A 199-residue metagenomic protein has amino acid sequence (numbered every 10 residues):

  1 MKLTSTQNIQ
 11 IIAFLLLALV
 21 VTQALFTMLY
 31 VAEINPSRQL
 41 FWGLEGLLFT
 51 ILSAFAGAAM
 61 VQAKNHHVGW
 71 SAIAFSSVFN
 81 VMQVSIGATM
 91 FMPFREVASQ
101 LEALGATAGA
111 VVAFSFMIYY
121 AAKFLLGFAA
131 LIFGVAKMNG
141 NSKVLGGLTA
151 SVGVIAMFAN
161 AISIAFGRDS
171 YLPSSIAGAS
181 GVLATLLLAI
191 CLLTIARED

Functional and structural regions predicted by a protein language model:
M1-D199: Hydrophobic, aromatic-enriched alpha-helical segments typical of multi-pass transmembrane helices
